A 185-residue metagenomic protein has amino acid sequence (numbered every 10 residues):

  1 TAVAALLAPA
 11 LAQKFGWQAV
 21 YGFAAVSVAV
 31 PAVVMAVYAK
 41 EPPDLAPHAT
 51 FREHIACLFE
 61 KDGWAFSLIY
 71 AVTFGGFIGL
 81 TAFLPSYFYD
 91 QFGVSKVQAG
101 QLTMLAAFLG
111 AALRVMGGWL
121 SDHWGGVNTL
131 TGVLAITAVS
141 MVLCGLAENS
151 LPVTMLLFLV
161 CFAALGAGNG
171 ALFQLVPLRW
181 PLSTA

Functional and structural regions predicted by a protein language model:
T1, F77, A107-R114, L165 (+1 more regions): Residue-level signal for conserved functional micro-sites within the alpha-helical transmembrane segments of Major
T1-V37: Helix-loop-helix hairpin linking two adjacent transmembrane segments in secondary transporters
A12-F15, D122-H123, L178: Membrane-helix boundary and inter-helical linker elements of multi-pass secondary transporters
K40-S67: Juxtamembrane intracellular "pre-TM" segments in multi-pass secondary transporters
K61-A112: Extracytoplasmic gate region of multi-pass secondary transporters
L113-G125: Helix-to-loop junctions at the C-terminal end of transmembrane segments in multipass secondary transporters
W124-L172: C-terminal transmembrane helical hairpin of 12-TM major facilitator-type secondary transporters
L175-A185: Paired intracellular helix-loop junctions of major facilitator superfamily
